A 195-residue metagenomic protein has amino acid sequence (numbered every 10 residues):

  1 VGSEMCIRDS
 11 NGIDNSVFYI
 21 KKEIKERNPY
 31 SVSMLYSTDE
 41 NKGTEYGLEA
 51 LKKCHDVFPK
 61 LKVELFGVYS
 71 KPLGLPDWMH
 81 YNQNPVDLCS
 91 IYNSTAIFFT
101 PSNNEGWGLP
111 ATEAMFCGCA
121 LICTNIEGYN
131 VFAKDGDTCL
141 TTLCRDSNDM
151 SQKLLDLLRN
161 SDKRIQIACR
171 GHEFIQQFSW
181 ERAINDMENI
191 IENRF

Functional and structural regions predicted by a protein language model:
V1-I7: Short, small-residue-biased leader/transition segments that mark boundaries at the very start of proteins
G12-N28, S90: Acidic anion/phosphate-binding donor-loop and adjacent secondary structure in glycosyltransferase catalytic cores
E23-K42, L48-K52: Conserved donor-binding/catalytic core segment of Leloir-type glycosyltransferases
G67-C89, I97: Nucleotide-activated donor-binding/catalytic signature segment of Leloir-type glycosyltransferases, i.e., the conserved
N103: Aromatic "clamp/platform" in nucleotide-sugar-dependent glycosyltransferases that forms part of the donor/acceptor
A111, A120-C123: Short hydrophobic beta-strand element within catalytic cores of glycosyltransferases and related nucleotide-activated
D135, L140-S147, D156-S161: Conserved acidic donor-binding segment of nucleotide-sugar-dependent glycosyltransferases
D149, D156, K163-Q177, D186-N189: A short, well-ordered alpha-helix in the C-terminal region of glycosyltransferases
